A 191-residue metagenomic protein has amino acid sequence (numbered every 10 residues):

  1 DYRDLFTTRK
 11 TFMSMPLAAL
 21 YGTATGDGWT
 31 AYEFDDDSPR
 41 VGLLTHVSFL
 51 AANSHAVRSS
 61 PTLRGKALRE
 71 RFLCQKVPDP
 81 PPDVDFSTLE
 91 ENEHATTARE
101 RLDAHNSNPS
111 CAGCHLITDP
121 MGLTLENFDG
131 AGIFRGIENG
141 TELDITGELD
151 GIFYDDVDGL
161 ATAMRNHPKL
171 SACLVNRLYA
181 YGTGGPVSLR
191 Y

Functional and structural regions predicted by a protein language model:
D1-G182: Active-site substrate-binding loop specific to GH73 endo-beta-N-acetylglucosaminidase modules in bacterial autolysins
D1-R3, S188-Y191: Short, intrinsically disordered, charge-balanced linker/junction segments flanking boundaries in proteins
G185: Gly/Ser/Thr-rich helix-start
